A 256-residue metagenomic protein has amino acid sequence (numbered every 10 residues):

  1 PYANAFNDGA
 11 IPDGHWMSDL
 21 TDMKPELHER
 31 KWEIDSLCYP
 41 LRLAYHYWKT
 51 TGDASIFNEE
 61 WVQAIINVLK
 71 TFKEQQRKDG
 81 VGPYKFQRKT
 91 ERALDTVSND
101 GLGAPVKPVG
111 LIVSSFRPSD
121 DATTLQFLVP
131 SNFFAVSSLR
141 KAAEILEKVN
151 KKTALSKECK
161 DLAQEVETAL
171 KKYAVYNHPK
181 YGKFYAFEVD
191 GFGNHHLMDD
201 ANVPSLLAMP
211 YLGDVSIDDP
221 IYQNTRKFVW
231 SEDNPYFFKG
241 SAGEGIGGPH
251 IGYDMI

Functional and structural regions predicted by a protein language model:
P1, D22-D35, P118-N132, A186-S205 (+2 more regions): Solvent-exposed loop and edge beta-strand segments that line ligand/cofactor-binding and catalytic clefts
P1-R42, W48, F57, K73-T90 (+1 more regions): Helix-terminus loop motifs that line ligand-binding clefts
Y2-N4, K73-K89, F127, F134 (+1 more regions): Catalytic cores of carbohydrate-active enzymes
I11-K31, R92-F127, G191-F192: Acidic/His metal-coordination segments adjacent to aromatic residues that form catalytic metal sites in metalloenzymes
L37, L41-A44, N132, L139 (+1 more regions): TPR repeat positional signature
E60-T71: Active-site helix/loop module of the DD-peptidase/beta-lactamase fold, centered on the serine-lysine SxxK catalytic
Y222-G247: Flexible internal linker/loop segments at domain or repeat junctions
